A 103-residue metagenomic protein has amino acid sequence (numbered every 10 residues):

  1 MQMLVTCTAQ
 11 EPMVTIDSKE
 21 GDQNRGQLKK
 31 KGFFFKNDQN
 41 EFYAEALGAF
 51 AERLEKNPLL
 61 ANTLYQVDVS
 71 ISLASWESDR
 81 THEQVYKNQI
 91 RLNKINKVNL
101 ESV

Functional and structural regions predicted by a protein language model:
M1-V103: Single-stranded nucleic acid-binding surfaces, predominantly the OB-fold ssDNA-binding core
